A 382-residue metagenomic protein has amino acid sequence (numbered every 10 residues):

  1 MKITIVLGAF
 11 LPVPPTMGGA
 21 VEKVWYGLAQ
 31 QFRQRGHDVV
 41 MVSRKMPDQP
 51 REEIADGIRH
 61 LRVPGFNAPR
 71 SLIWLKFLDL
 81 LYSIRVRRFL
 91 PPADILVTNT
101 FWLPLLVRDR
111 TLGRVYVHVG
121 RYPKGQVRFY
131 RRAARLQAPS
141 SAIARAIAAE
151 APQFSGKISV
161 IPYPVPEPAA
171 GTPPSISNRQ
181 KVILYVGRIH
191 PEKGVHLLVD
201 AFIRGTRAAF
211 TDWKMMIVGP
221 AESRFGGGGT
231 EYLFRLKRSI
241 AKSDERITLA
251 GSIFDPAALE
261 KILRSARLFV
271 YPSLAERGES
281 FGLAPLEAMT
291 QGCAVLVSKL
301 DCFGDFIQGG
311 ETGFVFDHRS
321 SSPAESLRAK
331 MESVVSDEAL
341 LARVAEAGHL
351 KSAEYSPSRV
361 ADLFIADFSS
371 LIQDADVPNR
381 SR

Functional and structural regions predicted by a protein language model:
G125-V127, A134-K157, V165-A170, E231: A short, active-site helix/loop in glycosyltransferases that binds the activated sugar's phosphate group
Q137, P174-K193, L198-R204, M215-V218: Conserved donor-binding/catalytic core segment of Leloir-type glycosyltransferases
G229-I253: Nucleotide-activated donor-binding/catalytic signature segment of Leloir-type glycosyltransferases, i.e., the conserved
S252-I253, E260-A266: Short alpha-helical donor nucleotide-sugar binding micro-motif in glycosyltransferases
R264-S280, C293: Acidic donor-binding loop of glycosyltransferase active sites
T290, A294-V297, I307: Short hydrophobic beta-strand element within catalytic cores of glycosyltransferases and related nucleotide-activated
G304-E332, A339-L340: Change "using UDP/GDP/dTDP sugars" to "using nucleotide sugars
S333, L340-E354: A short, well-ordered alpha-helix in the C-terminal region of glycosyltransferases
